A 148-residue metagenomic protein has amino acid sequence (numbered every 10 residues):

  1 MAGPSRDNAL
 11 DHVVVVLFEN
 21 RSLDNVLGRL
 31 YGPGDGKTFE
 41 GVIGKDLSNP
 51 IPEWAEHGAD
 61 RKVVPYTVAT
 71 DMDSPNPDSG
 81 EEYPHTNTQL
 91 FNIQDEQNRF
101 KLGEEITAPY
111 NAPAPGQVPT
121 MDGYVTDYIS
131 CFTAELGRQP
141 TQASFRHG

Functional and structural regions predicted by a protein language model:
M1-G148: N-terminal pro-sequences and low-complexity stem/linker regions of secreted or lumenal proteins
